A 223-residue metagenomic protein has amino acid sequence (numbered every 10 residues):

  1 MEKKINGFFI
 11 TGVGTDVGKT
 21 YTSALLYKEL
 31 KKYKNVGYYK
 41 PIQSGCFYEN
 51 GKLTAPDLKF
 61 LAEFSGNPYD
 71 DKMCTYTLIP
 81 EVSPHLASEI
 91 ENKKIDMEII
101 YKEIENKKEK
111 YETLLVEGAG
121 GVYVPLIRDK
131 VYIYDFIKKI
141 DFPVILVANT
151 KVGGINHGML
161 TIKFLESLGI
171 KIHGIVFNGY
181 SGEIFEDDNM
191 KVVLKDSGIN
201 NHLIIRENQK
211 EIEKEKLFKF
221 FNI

Functional and structural regions predicted by a protein language model:
E2-F9, N35: Extreme N-terminal starter segment of soluble prokaryotic enzymes
F9-S23: Glycine-rich phosphate-binding P-loop
Y21-K94, E105: N-terminal phosphate/diphosphate-binding loop that engages ATP/GTP or pyrophosphate donors across diverse enzyme folds
I42, T75, N178, N200-Q209: Beta-strand->loop->alpha-helix junctions that form or flank phosphate-binding loops in nucleotide-handling enzymes
V82, L194-E213: Beta-strand-loop-alpha "switch" segments that mediate conformational coupling across diverse proteins
S83-L126: Phosphate-binding/switch loop-helix module in NTP-utilizing enzymes
G118-I199: Conserved catalytic-core segment of NTP-binding enzymes
E213-I223: NTP-binding/hydrolysis catalytic cores, primarily Walker-type P-loop NTPases
